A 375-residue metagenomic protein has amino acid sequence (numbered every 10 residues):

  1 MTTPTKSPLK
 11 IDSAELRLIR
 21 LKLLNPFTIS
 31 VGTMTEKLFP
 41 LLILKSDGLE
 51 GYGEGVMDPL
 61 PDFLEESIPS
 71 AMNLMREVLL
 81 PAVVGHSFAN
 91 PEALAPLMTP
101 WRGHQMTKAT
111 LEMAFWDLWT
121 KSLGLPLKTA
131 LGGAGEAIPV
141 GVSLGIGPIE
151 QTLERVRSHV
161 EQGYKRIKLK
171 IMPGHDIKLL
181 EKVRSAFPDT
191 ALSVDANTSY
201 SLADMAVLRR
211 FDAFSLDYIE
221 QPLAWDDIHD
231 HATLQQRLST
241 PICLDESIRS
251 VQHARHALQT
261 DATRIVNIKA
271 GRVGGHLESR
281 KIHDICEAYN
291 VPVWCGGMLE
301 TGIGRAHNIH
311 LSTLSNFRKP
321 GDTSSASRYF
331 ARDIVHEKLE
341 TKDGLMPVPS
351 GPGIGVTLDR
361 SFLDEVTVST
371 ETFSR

Functional and structural regions predicted by a protein language model:
T2-L23, M34, F39, D47 (+1 more regions): Flexible C-terminal active-site loop/helix
P8, S13, L44-K45, E50-S122: Metal- or metallocofactor-binding catalytic centers and their adjacent structured scaffolds across diverse enzyme
L42, G48, L79, L111 (+9 more regions): Conserved, mostly hydrophobic/aromatic
G53, I138-L144, I167-L169, L192-A196 (+5 more regions): Hydrophobic faces of well-ordered beta-strands that scaffold small-molecule active sites in alpha/beta enzyme cores
V56-F63, S143-I146, G297: Glycine-rich phosphate/pyrophosphate-binding beta-alpha loops
R102, E112-L144: Glycine-rich, aromatic-flanked loop segments that form ligand/cofactor-binding clefts across common enzyme folds
T129-L238: Metal-dependent enolase-superfamily TIM-barrel catalytic cores that perform enediolate-based chemistry
D226-C243, I248-L345, P349: Shared catalytic-loop signature of beta/alpha-barrel
